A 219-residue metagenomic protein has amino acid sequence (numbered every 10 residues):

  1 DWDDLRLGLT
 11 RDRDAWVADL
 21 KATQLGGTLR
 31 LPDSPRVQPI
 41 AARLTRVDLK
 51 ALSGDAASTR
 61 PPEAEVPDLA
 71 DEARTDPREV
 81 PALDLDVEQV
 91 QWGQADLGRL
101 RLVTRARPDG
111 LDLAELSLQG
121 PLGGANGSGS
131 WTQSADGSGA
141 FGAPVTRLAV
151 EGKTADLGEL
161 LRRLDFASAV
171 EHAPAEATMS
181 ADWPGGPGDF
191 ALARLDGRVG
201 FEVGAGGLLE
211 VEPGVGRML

Functional and structural regions predicted by a protein language model:
D1, R6-G8, K21-G26, D33-P62 (+2 more regions): Small-residue helix/turn framework positions
L9-A18: N-terminal mature ectodomain segment of secretory-pathway/periplasmic proteins
A64-R78: N-terminal leader/targeting segments and the immediate start of mature chains
